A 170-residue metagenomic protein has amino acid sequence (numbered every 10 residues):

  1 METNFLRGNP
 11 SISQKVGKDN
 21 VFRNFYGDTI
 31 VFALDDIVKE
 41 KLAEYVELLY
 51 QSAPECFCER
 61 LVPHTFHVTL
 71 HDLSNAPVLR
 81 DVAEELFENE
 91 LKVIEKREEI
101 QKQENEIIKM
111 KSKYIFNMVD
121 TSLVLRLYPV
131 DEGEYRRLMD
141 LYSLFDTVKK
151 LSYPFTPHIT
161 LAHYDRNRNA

Functional and structural regions predicted by a protein language model:
M1-A170: Histidine-dependent nucleotide/RNA phosphoesterase domain, centered on the 2H-phosphoesterase fold with its duplicated
